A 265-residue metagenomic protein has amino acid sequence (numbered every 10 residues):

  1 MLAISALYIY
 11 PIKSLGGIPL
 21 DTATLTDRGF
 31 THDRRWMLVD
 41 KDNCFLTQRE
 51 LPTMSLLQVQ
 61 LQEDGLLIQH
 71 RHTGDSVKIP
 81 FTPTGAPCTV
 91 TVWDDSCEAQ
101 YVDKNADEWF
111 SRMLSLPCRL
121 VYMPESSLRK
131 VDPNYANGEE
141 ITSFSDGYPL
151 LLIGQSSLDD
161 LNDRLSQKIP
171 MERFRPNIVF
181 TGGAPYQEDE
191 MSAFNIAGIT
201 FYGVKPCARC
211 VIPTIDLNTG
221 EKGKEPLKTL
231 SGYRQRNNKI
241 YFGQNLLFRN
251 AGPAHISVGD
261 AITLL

Functional and structural regions predicted by a protein language model:
M1-L265: Metal-cofactor-dependent catalytic cores
